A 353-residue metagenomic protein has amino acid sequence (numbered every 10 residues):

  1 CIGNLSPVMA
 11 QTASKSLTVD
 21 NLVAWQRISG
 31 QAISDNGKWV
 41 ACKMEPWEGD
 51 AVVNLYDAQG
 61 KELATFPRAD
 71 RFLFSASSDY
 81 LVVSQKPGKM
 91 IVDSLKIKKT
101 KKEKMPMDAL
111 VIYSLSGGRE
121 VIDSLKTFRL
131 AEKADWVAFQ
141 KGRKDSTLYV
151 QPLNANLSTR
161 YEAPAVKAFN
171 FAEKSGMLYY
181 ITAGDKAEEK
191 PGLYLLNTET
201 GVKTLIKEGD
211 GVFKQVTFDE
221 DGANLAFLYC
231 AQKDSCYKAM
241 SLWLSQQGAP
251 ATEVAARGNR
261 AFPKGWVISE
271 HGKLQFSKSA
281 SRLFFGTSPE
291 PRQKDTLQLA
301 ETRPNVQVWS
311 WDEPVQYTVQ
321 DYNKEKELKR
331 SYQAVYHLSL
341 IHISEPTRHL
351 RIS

Functional and structural regions predicted by a protein language model:
T18-N21, K61-T65, G118-V121, N156-Y161 (+2 more regions): A short beta-strand motif characteristic of beta-propeller blades
D20-A51: Beta-strand-rich domains and repeat architectures in extracellular enzymes and scaffolds, especially beta-propellers
Q26-I28, R68-L73, S124-L130, A163-F169 (+2 more regions): Short coil/turn segments at the loop-to-beta-strand junctions that recur within blades of beta-propeller repeat folds
A32-W39, F72-L81, F128-V137, F169-L178 (+2 more regions): Blade-terminus and WD-like Trp-Asp/Gly-His loop motifs, strongest in beta-propeller folds
D57-Q59, S114-G117, P152-N156, N197-G201 (+2 more regions): Short loop/turn segments that connect beta-strands within beta-propeller blades
G60-I91, M107, R119-T127, D210: Blade-loop segments of beta-propeller domains
K86-R119, D135, G142-D145, K167 (+4 more regions): Predominantly five- to eight-bladed beta-propeller fold
I341-S353: Single conserved hydrophobic/aromatic residue that forms the stacking wall/gate of nucleotide- or nucleobase-binding
